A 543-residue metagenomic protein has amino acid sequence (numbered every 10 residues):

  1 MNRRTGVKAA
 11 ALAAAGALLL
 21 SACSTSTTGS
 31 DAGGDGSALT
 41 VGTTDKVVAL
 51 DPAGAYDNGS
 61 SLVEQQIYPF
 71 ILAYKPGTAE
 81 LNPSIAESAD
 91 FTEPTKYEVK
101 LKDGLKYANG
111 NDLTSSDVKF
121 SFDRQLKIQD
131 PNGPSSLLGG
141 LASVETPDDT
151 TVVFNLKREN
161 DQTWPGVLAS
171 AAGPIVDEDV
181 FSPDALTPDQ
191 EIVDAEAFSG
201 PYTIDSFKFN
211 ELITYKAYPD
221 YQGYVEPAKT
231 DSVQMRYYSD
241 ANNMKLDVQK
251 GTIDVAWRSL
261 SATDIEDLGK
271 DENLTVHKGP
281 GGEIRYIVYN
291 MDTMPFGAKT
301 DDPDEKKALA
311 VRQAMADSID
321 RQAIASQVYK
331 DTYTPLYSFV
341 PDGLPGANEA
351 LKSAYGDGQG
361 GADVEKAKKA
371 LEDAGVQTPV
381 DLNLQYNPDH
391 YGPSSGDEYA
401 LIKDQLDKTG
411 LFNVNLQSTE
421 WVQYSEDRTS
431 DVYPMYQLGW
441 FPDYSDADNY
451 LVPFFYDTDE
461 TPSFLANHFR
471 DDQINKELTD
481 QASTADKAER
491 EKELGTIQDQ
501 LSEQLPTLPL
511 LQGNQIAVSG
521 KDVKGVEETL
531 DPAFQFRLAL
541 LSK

Functional and structural regions predicted by a protein language model:
G34, K208, L212, A217 (+3 more regions): Detector for C-terminal structural segments
G42-E93, D123, A197: N-terminal lobe/hinge region of extracytoplasmic solute-binding protein
S88-P131, P147, V153-N155, D247 (+2 more regions): Aromatic- and charge-enriched surface segment that lines or borders ligand/interaction sites
D90, S135-F181, S206: Surface-exposed binding/hinge segments that line and control ligand-binding clefts or catalytic entry sites
T114-S121, T151-N155, G200-P201, T230-S232 (+3 more regions): Alpha-helical secondary-structure segments
S170-V225, S232: Gly/Pro-rich hinge or "lid" segments in bacterial periplasmic/extracellular proteins
D220-D267: Ligand-site clamp/hinge motif
T334-D373, H390-S395: Structural transition elements
